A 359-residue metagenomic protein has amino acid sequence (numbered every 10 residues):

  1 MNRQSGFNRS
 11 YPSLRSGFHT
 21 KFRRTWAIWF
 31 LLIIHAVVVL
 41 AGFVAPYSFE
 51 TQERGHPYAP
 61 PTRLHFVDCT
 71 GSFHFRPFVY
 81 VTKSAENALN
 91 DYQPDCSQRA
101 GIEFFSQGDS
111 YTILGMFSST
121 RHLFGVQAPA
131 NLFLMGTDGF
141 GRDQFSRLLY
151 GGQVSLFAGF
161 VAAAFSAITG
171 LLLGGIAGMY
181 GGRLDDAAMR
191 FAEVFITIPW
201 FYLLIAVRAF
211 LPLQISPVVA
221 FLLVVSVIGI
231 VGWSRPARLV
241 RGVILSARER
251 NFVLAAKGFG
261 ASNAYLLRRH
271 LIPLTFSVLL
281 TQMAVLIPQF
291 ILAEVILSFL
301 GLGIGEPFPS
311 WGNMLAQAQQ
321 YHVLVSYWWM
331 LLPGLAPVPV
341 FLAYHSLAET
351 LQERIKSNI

Functional and structural regions predicted by a protein language model:
M1-A167, L171, L267, G303 (+4 more regions): Gly/Trp-centered helix-boundary motif
T137-I359: Alpha-helical transmembrane segments of integral membrane proteins, especially multi-pass inner/plasma-membrane
